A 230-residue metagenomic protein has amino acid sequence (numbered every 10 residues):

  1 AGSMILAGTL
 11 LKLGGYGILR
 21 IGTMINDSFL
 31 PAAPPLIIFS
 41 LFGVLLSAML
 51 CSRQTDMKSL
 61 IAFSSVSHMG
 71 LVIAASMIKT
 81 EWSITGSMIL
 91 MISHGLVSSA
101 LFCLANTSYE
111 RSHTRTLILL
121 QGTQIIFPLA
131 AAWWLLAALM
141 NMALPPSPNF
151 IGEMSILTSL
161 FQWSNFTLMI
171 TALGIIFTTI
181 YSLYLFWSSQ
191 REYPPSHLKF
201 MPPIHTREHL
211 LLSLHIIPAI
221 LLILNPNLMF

Functional and structural regions predicted by a protein language model:
A1-F230: Core, highly hydrophobic multi-pass alpha-helical transmembrane subunits of bioenergetic inner membranes
